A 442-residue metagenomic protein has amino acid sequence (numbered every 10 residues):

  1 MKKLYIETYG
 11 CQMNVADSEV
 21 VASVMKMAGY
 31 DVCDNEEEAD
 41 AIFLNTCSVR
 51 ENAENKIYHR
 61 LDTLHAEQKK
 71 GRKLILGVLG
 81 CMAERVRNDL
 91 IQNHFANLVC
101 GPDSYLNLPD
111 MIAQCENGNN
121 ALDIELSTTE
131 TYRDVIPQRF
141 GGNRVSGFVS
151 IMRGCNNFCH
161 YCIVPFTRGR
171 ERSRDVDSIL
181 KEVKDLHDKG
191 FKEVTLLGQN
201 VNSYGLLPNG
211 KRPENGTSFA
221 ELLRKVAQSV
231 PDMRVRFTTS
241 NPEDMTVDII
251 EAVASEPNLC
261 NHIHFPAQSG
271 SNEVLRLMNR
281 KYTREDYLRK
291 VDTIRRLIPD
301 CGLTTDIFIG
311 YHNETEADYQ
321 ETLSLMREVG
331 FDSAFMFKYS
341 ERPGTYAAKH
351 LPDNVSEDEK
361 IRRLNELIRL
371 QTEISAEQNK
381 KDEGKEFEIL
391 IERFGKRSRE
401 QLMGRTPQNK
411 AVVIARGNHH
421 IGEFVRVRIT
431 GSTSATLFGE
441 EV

Functional and structural regions predicted by a protein language model:
M1-Y204, S218, D248, I263 (+6 more regions): Proteins enriched for Cys/Gly/acidic motifs involved in redox and nucleic-acid/cofactor modification
T8, L277, A334, I414-A415: Thr-Gly-centered strand-to-loop micro-motif
L76-G80, R85, D188-E316, R327: Conserved SAM/AdoMet-binding glycine-rich loop
L106, N157, N202, N272-E273 (+2 more regions): Glycine-centered loop/turn positions within well-structured domains that cap or flank conserved ligand/cofactor-binding
R139-F140, E251-S255, A267, N379-K381 (+2 more regions): Replace "in large, NTP-powered and nucleic-acid-processing enzymes" with "in large, NTP-powered factors and other
G141-V145, C155-N157, L259, S269 (+5 more regions): Short flexible coil/turn linkers enriched for glycine and charged/polar residues that connect secondary-structure
C159, I179, L196, F237 (+7 more regions): Conserved, mostly hydrophobic/aromatic
A347-V442: Terminal RNA-binding accessory module
